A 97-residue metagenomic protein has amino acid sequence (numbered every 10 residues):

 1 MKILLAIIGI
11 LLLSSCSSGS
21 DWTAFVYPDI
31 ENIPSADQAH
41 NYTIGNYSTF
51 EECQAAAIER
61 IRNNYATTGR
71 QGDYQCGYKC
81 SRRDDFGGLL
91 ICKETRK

Functional and structural regions predicted by a protein language model:
M1-L4: Positively charged n-region of N-terminal signal peptides that target proteins for export
A6-I10: Hydrophobic helical h-region of N-terminal Sec-dependent signal peptides in bacterial secretory/periplasmic proteins
L12-S15: C-terminal motif of bacterial Sec signal peptides marking the signal peptidase cleavage site
S17-G19: Bacterial signal peptide processing site
D21-N32: A short beta-strand micro-motif
S35-A55: A short, exposed loop/beta-hairpin motif centered on an aromatic-Gly-Thr core
R62-K97: Short, mixed-charge low-complexity intrinsically disordered segments
